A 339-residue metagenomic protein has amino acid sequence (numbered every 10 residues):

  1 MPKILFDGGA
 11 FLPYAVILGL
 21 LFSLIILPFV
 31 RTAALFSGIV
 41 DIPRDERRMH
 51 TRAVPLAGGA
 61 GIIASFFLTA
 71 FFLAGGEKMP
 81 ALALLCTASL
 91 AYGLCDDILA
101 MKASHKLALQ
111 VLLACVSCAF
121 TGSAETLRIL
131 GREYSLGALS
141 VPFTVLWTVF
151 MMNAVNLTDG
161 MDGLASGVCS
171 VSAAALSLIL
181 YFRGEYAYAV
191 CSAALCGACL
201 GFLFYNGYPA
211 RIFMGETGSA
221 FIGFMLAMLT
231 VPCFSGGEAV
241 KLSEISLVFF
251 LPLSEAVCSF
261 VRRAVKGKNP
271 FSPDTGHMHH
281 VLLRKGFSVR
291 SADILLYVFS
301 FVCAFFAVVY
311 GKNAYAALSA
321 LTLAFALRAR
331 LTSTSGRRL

Functional and structural regions predicted by a protein language model:
M1-I4, S235, A239-L339: C-terminal membrane-associated helical module and adjoining short loops/tails
P2-A256: "…together with the soluble PPM/PP2C metallo-phosphatase catalytic core" -> "…together with the soluble PPM/PP2C
